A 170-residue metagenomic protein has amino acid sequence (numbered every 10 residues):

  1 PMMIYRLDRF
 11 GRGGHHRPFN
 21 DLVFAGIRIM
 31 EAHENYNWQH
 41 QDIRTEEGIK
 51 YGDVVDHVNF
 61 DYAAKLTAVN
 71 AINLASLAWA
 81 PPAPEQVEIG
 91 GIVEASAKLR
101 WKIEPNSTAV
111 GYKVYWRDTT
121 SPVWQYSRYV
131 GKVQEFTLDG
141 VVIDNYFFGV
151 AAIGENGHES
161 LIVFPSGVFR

Functional and structural regions predicted by a protein language model:
P1-R170: Secretory-pathway/membrane protein signature
